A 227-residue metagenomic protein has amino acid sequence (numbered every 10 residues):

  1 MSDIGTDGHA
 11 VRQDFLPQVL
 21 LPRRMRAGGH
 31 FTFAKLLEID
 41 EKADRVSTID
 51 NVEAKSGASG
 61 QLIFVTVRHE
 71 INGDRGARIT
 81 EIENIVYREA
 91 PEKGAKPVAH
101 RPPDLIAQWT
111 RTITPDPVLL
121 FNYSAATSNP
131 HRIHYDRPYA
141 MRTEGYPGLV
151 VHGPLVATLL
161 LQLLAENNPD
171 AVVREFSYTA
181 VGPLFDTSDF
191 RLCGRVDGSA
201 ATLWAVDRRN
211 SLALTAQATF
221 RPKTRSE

Functional and structural regions predicted by a protein language model:
M1-G28, E92, P103-N168: Hot-dog-fold acyl-thioester-processing enzymes
Q13-L20, K35, E53-K55, K96-P97 (+4 more regions): Short secondary-structure boundary micro-motifs
R26-P115, L184-T187, C193-E227: HotDog/MaoC-like acyl-thioester-processing domains
H134, A140-T215: Catalytic-pocket segment enriched in acidic/His residues
